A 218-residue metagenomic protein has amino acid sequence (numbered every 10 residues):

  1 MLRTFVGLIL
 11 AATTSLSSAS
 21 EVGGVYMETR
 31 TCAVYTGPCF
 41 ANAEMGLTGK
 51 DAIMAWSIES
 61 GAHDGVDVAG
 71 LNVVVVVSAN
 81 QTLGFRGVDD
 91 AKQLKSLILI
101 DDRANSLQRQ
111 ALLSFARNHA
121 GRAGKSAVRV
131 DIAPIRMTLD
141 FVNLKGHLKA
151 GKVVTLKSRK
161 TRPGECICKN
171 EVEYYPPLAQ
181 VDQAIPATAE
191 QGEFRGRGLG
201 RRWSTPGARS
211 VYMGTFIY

Functional and structural regions predicted by a protein language model:
M1-V6: Bacterial N-terminal signal peptides that target proteins for export
A12-T14, S18: N-terminal signal peptide c-region/cleavage motif recognized by signal peptidases
T13, Y26, A33, K160-R162: Processing junctions and N-termini across compartments
S15, C39, G61-H63, N105 (+1 more regions): Generic "edge-of-domain/loop-turn" microfeature
S17, D64-V66, G124-V128: Residue-level signal for secondary-structure boundary elements
S20-L97: N-terminal Sec/ER secretory leader and immediately downstream segment of secreted/extracellular precursors
K95, L99-Y218: Mature, soluble, non-transmembrane domains
